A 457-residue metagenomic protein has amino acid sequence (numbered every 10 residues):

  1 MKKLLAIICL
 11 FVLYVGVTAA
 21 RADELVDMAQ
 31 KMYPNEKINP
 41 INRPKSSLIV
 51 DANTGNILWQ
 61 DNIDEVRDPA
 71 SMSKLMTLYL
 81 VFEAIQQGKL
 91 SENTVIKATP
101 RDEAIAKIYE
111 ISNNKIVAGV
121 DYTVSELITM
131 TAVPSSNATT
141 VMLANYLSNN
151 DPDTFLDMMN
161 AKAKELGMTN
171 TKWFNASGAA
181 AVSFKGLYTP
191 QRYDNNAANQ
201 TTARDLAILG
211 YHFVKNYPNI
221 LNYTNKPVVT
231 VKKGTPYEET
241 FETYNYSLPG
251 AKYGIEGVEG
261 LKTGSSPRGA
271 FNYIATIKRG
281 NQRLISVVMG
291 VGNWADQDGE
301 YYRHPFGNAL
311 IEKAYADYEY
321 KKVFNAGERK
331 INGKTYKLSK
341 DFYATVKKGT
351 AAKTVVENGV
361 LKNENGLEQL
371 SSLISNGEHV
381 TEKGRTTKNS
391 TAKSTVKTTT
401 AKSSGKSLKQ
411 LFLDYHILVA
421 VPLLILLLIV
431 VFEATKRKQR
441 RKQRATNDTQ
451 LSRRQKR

Functional and structural regions predicted by a protein language model:
K2-A22, L413-R437: Sec-dependent N-terminal signal peptides of Gram-positive bacterial secreted proteins and lipoproteins
V15-G16, Q87, N325: Residues in and immediately flanking transmembrane alpha helices
A22-A203, V214-Y217: Active-site-adjacent loops and short helices of periplasmic peptidoglycan-processing enzymes
K185-L187, Q191-P422, V431-S452, K456: Domain-terminus/edge residues, biased toward the C-terminal soluble/receptor-binding domains of extracytoplasmic
